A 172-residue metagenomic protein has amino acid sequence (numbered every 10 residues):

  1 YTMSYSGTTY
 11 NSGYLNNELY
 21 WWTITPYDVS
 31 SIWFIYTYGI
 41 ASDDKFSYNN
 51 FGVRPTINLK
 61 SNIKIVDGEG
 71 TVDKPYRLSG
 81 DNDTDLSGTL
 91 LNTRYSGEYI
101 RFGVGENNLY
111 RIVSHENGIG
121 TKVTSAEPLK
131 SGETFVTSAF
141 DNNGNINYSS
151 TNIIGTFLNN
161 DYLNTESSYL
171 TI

Functional and structural regions predicted by a protein language model:
Y1-I172: Collagenous Gly-X-Y triple-helix signature in extracellular proteins
